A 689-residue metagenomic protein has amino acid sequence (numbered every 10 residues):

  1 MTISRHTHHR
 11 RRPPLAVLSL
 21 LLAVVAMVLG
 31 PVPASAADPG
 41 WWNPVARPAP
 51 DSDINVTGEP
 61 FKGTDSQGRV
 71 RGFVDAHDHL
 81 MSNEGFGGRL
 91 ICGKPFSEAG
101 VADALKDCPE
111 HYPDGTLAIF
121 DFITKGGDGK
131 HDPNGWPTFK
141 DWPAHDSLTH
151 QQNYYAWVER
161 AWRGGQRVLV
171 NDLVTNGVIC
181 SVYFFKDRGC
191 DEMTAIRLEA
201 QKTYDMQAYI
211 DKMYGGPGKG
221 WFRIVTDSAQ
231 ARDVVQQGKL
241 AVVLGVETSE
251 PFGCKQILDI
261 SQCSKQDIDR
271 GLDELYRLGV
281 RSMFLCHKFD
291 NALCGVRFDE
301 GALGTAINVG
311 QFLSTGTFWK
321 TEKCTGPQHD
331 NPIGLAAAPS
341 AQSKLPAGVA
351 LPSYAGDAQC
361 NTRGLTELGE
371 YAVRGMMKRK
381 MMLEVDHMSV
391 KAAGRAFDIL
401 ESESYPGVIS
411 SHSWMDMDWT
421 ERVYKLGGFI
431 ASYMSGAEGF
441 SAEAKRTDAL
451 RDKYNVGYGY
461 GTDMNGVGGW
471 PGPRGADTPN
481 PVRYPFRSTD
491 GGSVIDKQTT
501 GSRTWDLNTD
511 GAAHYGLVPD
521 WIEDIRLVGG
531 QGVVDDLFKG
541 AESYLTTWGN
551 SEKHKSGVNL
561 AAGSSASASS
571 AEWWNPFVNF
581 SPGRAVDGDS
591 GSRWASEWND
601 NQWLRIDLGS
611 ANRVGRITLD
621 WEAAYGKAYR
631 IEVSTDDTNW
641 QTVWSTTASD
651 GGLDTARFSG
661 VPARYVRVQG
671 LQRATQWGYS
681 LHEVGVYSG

Functional and structural regions predicted by a protein language model:
T2-A36: Secretory targeting and sorting signals
A37-T362, E367-R374, A393-E401, V408 (+1 more regions): N-terminal hydrophobic targeting/anchoring segments and the immediately downstream early-domain regions of hydrolases
H77-M81, A566, S570-W573: Short polar catalytic/cofactor-binding loops
L173, H287, V390, H412 (+3 more regions): Residues that line or immediately flank small-molecule/substrate-binding pockets and catalytic motifs
M382-M388: Catalytic beta/alpha-barrel core
G557-S569, L608: Extracellular carbohydrate-recognition regions
W573-N575, F580, R584-G689: Aromatic, loop-rich ligand-recognition surfaces of beta-strand-rich domains
